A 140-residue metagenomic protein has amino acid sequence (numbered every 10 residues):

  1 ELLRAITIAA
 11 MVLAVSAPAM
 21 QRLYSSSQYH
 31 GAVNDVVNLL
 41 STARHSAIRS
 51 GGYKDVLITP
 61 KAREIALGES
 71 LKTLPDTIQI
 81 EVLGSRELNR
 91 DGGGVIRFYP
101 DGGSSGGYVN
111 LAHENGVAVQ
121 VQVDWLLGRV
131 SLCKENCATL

Functional and structural regions predicted by a protein language model:
L3, M11, V15-R49, Y53-L140: N-terminal helix-rich module
